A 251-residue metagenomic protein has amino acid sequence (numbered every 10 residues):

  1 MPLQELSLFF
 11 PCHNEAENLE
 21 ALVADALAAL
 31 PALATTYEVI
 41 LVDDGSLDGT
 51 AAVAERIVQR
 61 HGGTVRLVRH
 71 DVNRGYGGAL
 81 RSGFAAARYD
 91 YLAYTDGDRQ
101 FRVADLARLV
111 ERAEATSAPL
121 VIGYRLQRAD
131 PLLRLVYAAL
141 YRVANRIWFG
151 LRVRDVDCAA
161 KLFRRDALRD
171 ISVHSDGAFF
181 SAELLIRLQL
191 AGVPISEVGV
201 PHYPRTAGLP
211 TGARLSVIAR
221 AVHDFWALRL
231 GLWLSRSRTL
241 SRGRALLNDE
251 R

Functional and structural regions predicted by a protein language model:
M1-A28: N-proximal low-complexity "stem/linker" segments adjacent to membrane-targeting elements
M1-Q4, W148-G150, V173-R251: Hydrophobic helical membrane-anchoring modules
L3-L6, L27-I40, G49, G63-R66: Short loop->beta transition adjacent to catalytic acidic/histidine clusters or analogous donor-positioning motifs
E17-A21, D48-I57: Acidic helix N-cap motif at the loop->helix transition within catalytic regions of sugar-transfer enzymes
L22, T50, L80, A104-L106 (+1 more regions): Acidic donor-diphosphate engagement hotspot in glycosyltransferases and nucleotidyltransferases that stabilizes
Y37-I40, A51-A86: Conserved donor nucleotide-binding strand/loop of the catalytic core
D43-A52, R99: A conserved acidic beta->alpha catalytic loop
V68-A86, Y91-Y94, Q100-A178, R205-V222: Acceptor/aglycone-binding surface of glycosyltransferases and processive sugar-polymer synthases
